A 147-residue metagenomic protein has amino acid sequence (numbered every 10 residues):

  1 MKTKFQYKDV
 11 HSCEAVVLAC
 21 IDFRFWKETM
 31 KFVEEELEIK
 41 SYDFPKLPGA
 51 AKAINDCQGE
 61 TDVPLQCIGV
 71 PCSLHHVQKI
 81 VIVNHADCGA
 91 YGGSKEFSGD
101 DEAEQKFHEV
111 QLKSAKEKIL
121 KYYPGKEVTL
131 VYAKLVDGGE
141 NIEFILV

Functional and structural regions predicted by a protein language model:
M1-E28, A50-V63, V70-K79, G89-V147: Divalent-metal-activated hydrolytic enzyme cores
M30-L37: Short Gly/aromatic-enriched secondary-structure transition segments
I39-Y42, K126: A structural micro-motif
S41-A50: A short beta-strand-loop structural module common to alpha/beta enzyme folds
I82: Donor-sugar nucleotide-binding helix/loop cap in glycosyltransferases
H85: Acidic/histidine-rich, metal-coordinating catalytic segments
